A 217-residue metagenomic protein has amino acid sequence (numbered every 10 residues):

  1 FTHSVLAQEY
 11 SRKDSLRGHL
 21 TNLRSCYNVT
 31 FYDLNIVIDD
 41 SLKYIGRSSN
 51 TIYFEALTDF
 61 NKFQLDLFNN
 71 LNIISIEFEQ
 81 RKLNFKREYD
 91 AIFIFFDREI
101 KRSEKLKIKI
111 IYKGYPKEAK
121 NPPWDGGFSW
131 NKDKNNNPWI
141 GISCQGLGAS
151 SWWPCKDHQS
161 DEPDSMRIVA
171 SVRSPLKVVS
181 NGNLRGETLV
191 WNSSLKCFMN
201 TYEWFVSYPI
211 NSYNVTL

Functional and structural regions predicted by a protein language model:
F1, V5-R47, E55, N131-P138 (+1 more regions): N-terminal, polar/Ser/Thr-rich
R12-K13, L20, C26, I111-L217: Extended, low-hydrophobicity, Ser/Thr/Pro/Gly-biased non-transmembrane segments
F31, F60-K62, N72-S75, S165-R167 (+1 more regions): Exposed beta-strand and adjacent loop surfaces of beta-rich binding modules that mediate intermolecular recognition
L34-V37, I52, R81-N84, F95-I100 (+2 more regions): Beta-strand-rich interaction surfaces with strong enrichment in secreted/lumenal proteins
K43-N69: Ligand-binding face of N-terminal immunoglobulin V-set domains in extracellular IgSF glycoproteins
T51-D59, R98-E99, I168-V172: Extracellular and analogous surface-interaction loops
F68-N131, S194-E203: A surface-exposed beta-strand-loop module
